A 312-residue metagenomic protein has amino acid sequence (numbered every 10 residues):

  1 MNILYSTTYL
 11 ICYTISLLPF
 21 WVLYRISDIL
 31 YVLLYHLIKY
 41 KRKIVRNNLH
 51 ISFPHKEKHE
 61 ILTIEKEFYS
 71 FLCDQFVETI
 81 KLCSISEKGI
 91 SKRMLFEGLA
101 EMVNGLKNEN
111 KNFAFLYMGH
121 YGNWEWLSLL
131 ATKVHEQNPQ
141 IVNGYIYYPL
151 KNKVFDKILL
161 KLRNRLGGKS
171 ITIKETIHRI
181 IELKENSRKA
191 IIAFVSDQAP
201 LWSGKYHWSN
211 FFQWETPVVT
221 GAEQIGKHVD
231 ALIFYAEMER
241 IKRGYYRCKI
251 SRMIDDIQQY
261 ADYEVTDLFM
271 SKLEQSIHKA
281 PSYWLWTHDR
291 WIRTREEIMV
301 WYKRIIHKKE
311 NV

Functional and structural regions predicted by a protein language model:
M1, Y35, Y117, Y148-P149 (+2 more regions): A generic secondary-structure micro-motif detector that highlights 1-2 residue hydrophobic/ambivalent hotspots embedded
M1-W124, D156-L162, G167: Membrane-anchoring hydrophobic helices of lipid-metabolizing enzymes
L37, M94, L150-K151, T172 (+2 more regions): Residues that cap or flank secondary-structure elements
K43, E125, D156-K157, H178 (+2 more regions): Residue-level marker for well-ordered alpha-helical positions
R46-N47, S128, L160, Y206 (+2 more regions): Short glycine-/small-residue-rich flexible loop motifs, especially phosphate/cofactor-binding loops
T63, N108-E109, K133, K174-V312: Non-catalytic C-terminal accessory region of glycerolipid acyltransferases and related lyso-lipid remodeling enzymes
N112-E175, L201-N210: Catalytic core of membrane glycerolipid acyltransferases/transacylases, capturing the structured, soluble-facing
